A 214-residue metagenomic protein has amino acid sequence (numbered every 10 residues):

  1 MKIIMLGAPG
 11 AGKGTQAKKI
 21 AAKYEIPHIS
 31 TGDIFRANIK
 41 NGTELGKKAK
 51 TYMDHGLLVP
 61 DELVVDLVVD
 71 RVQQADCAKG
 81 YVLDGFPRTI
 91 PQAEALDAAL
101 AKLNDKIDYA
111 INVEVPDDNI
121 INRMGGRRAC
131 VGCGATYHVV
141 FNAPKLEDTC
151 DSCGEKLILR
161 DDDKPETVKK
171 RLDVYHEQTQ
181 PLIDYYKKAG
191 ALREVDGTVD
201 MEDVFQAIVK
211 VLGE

Functional and structural regions predicted by a protein language model:
M1-E214: Glycine-rich phosphate-binding loop of ATP-dependent small-molecule kinases
